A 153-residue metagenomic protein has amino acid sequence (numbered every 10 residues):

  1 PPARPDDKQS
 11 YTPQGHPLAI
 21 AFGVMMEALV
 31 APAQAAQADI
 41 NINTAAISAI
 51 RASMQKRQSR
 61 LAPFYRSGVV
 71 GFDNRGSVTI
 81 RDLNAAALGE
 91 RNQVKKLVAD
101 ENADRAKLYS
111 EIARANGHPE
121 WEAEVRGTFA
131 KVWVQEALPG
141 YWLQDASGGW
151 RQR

Functional and structural regions predicted by a protein language model:
P2-L18, F22-M25, L29: N-terminal secretory targeting and juxtamembrane "stalk" segments of secreted and cell-surface proteins
K8-Q9, V94-K95, E111-I112: N-terminal non-globular leader segments, chiefly Sec-dependent signal peptides
A21-R91, K96, D100, A115-R153: Amphipathic, charged alpha-helical segments and their helix-to-coil junctions in extracytoplasmic/peripheral assemblies
